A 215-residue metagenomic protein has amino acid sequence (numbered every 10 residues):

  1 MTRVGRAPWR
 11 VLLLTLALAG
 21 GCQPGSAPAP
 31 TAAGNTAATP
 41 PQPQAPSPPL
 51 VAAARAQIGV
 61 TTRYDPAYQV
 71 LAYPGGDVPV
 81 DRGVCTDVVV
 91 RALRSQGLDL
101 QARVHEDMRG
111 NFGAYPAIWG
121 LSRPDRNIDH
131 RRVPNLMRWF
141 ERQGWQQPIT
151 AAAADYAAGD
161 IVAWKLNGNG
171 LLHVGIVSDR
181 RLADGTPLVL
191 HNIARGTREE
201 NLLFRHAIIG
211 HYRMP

Functional and structural regions predicted by a protein language model:
M1-L12: Bacterial N-terminal signal peptides that target proteins for export
L18-G21: C-terminal motif of bacterial Sec signal peptides marking the signal peptidase cleavage site
Q23-G25: Bacterial signal peptide processing site
A29-A56: Post-signal peptide N-terminal segment of mature Sec-exported envelope proteins
T36-Q44, L71-V80, S122-R126, Q147-A151 (+2 more regions): Second-shell loop/turn segments in exported
P46, V51, R109-V189: ...with weaker cross-activation on analogous glycine-rich loops/strands in unrelated enzymes
D65-T86, D99-R123: Acidic helix-start/capping segments at beta-turn-to-alpha-helix junctions
D184-P215: Low-complexity, Gly/Ser/Thr/Pro-rich intrinsically disordered linker/tail segments
